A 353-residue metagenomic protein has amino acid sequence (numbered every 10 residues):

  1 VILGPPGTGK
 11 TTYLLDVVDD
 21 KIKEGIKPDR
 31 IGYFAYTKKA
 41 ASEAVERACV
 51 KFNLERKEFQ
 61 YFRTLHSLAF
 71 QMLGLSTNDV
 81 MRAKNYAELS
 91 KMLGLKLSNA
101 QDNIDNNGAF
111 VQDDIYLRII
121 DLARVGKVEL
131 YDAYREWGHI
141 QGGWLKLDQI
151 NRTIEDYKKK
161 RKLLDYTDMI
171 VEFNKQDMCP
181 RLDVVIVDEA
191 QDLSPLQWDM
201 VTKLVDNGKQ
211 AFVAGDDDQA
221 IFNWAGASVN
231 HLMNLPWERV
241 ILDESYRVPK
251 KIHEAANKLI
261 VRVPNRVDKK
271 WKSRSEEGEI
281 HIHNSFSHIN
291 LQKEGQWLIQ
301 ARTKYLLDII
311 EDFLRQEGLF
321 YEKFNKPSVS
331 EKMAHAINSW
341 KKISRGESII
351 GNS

Functional and structural regions predicted by a protein language model:
V1-L3, T12-Y13, R30, Q101-I186 (+2 more regions): Accessory N-terminal region flanking or inserted into the helicase ATPase core in nucleic-acid motor proteins
V1-N78, N257: P-loop NTPase Walker
P5-T11, D16, Y36-K39, Q191-E277 (+4 more regions): Conserved helicase motor core of SF1/SF2 NTP-dependent helicases
I26-R30, K51-F59, L75-E88, L97 (+3 more regions): Short, polar/flexible loop-turn hinges at active-site or ligand-entry regions and domain interfaces
R56-G74, G318-K342: Conserved beta-strand -> loop -> alpha-helix junction used to position metal-binding or nucleic-acid-contacting
Q60, D183-V187, A211-F212: Hydrophobic "anchor" residues on beta-strands that sit immediately upstream of conserved functional sites
F70-D114: A basic- and aromatic-enriched beta-loop-alpha substructure that forms the phosphate/nucleotide- and DNA/RNA-contacting
N338-S353: Conserved helicase C-terminal RecA-like lobe
